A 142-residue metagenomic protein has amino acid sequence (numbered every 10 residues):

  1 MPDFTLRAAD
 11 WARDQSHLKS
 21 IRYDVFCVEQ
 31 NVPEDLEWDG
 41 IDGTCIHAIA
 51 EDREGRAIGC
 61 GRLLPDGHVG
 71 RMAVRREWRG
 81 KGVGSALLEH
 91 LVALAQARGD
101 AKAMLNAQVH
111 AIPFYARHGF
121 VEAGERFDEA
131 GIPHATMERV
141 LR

Functional and structural regions predicted by a protein language model:
M1-A12: Conserved N-terminal entry element of GNAT/NAT acetyltransferase domains
R22, Y115, F120: Conserved active-site tyrosine of GNAT-family acetyltransferases
Y23-E54: Active-site rim helix/loop that mediates acceptor-substrate recognition in acyltransferases
C45, I58, D100-K102: Short, high-confidence coil segments that cap the C-terminus of an alpha-helix and link into the following beta-strand
I49, G55-A73: Conserved beta-strand in the GNAT
W78, G82-H90: Conserved acetyl-CoA pyrophosphate-binding loop and the N-cap/start of the following alpha-helix in GNAT-like
A95-Q108: Conserved GNAT acetyl-CoA-binding A-motif
Q108, D128-R142: C-terminal "cap" of GNAT-fold acetyltransferases
